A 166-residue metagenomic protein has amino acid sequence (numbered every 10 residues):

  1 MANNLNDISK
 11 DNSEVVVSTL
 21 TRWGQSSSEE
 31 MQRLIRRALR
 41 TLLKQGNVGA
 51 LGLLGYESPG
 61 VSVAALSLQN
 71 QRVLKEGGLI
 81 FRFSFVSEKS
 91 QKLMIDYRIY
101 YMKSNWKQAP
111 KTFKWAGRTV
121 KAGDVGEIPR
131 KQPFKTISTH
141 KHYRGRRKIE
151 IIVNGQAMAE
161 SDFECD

Functional and structural regions predicted by a protein language model:
A2-Y143, K148-C165: Alpha-helical scaffold domains
